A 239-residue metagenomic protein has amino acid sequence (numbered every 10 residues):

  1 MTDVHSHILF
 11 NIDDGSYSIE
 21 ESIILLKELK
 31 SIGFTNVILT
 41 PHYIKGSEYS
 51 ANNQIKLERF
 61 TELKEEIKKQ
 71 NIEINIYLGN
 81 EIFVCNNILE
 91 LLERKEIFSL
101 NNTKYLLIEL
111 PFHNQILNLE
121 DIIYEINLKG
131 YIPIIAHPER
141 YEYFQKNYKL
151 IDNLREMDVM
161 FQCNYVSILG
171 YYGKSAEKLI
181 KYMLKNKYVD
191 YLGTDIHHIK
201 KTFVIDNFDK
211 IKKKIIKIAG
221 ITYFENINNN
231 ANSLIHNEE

Functional and structural regions predicted by a protein language model:
M1-E73: An N-terminally biased module of ancient metal coordination in phosphate/nucleic-acid-related enzymes
T2-V4, I38-T40, Y77-E81, I134-A136 (+2 more regions): Active-site neighborhood of phospho(di)ester-bond hydrolases with catalytic His/Asp-centered motifs
G15-S16, F112-Q115, R140-Q145, I168-A176: Active-site glycine- and acidic-residue-rich loops that bind and position anionic ligands or nucleotide-like cofactors
K30, N127, L184-K185: Non-catalytic positions within long, well-ordered alpha-helices that form the structural scaffold/packing of enzyme
I44-S47, F83-C85, R140-F144, I168-Y171 (+1 more regions): Active-site environment of divalent metal-dependent phosphoester hydrolases
Y49-Q162: Extended substrate/RNA-proximal surfaces in nucleic-acid metabolism proteins
Y188-V204: Short acidic/histidine-rich active-site segments
F208-D209, K213-E239: Mid-to-C-terminal alpha-helical segments outside catalytic/metal-binding sites
